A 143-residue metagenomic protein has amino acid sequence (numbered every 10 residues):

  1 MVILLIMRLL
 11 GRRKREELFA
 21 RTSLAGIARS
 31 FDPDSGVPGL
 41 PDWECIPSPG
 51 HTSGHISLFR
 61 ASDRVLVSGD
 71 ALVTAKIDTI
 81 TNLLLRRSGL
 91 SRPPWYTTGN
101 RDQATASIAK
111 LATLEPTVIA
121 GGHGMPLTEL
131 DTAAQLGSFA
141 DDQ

Functional and structural regions predicted by a protein language model:
M1-P47, Y96-G99, Q103-P116: Metallo-beta-lactamase
V2-L10, T117-Q143: C-terminal/domain-terminus segments
E44-P49, S53-D131: Metallo-beta-lactamase
